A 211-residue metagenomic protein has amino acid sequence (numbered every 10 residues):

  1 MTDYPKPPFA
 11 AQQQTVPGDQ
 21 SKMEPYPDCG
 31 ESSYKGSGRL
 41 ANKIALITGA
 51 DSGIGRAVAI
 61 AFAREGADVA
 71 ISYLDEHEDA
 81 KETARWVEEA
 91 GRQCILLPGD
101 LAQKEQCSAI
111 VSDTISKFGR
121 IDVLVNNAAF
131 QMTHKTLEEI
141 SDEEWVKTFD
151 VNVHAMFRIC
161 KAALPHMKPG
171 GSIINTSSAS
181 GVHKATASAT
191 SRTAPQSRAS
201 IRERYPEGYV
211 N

Functional and structural regions predicted by a protein language model:
G38-A70: Canonical Rossmann dinucleotide-binding motif of NAD(H)/NADP(H)-dependent dehydrogenases/reductases, specifically
A67-E82: Conserved glycine-rich Rossmann-like NAD(P)H-binding loop of the short-chain dehydrogenase/reductase
H77, P98-V111, D142: The beta1-alpha1 cofactor-binding region of Rossmann-like NAD(H)/NADP(H)-dependent oxidoreductases
A90-Q93, D113-N126, M132-T133, G171: A glycine-rich helix->loop->beta "capping" turn within Rossmann-like NAD(P)(H)-dependent oxidoreductase domains
A129-Q131, I174-Y209: Catalytic loop of short-chain dehydrogenase/reductase
K135-L137, S141-V146: Substrate-binding pocket helix/loop in short-chain dehydrogenase/reductase
C160-K161: A short, exposed helix-loop element centered on a Lys and neighboring polar residues
